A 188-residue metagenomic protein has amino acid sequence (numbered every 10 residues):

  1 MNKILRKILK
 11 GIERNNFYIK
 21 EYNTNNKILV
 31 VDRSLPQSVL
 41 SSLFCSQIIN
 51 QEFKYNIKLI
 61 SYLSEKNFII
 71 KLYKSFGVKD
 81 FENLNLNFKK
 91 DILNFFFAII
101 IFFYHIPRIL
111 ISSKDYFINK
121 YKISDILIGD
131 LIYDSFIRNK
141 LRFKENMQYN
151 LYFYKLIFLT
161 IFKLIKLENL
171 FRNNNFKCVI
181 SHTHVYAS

Functional and structural regions predicted by a protein language model:
M1-Q37, E52-L164: Conserved N-terminal ligand/cofactor-binding loop architecture of enzyme catalytic domains
I28-V30, F171-H184: Short N-terminal targeting/anchoring amphipathic segment
S38-V39, H184-S188: An aromatic- and histidine-rich active-site surface loop
S42-I49: Short amphipathic alpha-helix
I49-Q51, F171: N-terminal cationic-hydrophobic initiation segments that often serve targeting/anchoring roles
